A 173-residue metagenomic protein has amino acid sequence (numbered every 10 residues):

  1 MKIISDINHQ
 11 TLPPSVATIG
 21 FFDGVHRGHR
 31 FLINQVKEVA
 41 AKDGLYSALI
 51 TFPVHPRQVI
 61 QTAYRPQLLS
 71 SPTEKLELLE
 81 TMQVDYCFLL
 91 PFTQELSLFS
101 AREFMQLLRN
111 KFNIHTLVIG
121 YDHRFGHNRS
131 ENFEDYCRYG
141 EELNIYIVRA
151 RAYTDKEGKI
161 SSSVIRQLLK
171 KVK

Functional and structural regions predicted by a protein language model:
M1-K173: Nucleotidyltransferase catalytic core that binds NTPs
